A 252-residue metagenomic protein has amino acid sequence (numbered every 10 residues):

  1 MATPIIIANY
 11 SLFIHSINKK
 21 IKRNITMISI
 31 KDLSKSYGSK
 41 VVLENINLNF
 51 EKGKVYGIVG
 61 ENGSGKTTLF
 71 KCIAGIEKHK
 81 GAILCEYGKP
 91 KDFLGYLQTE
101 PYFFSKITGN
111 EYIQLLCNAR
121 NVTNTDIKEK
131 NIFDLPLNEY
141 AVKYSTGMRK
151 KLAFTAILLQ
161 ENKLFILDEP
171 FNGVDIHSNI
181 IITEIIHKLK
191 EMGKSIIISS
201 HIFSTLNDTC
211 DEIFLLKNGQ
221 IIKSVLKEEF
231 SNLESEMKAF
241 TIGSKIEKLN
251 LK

Functional and structural regions predicted by a protein language model:
I28, L43-N45: Conserved structural motif at the start of ABC-family nucleotide-binding domains
V59-E61: The feature captures the beta-strand-to-loop junction immediately N-terminal to the Walker
A74: Helix-to-loop junction immediately C-terminal to a conserved catalytic motif
F154: Hydrophobic anchor residue at the start of the ABC signature
F165-E169: Catalytic Walker B motif of ABC-type/P-loop ATPase nucleotide-binding domains
I176-H177: Helix N-cap at the start of a conserved alpha-helix in ABC-type nucleotide-binding domains
S200-H201: H-loop/switch region of ABC-family ATPase nucleotide-binding domains
